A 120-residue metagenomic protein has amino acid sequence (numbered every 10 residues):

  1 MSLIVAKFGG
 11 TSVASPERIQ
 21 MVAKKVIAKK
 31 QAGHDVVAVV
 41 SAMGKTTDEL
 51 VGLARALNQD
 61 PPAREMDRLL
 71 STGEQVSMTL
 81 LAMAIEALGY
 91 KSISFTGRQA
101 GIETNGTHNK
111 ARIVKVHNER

Functional and structural regions predicted by a protein language model:
M1-R120: Nucleotide/pyrophosphate-binding catalytic subdomain
